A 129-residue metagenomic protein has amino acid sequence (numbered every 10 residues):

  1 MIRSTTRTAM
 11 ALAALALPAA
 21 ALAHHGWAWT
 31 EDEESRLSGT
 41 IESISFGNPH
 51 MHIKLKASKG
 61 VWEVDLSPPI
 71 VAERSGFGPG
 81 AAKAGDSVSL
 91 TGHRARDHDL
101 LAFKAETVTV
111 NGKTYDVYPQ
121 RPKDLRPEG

Functional and structural regions predicted by a protein language model:
M1-M10: Bacterial N-terminal signal peptides that target proteins for export
A21-S35: Short boundary/loop segments of OB/S1/cold-shock single-stranded nucleic-acid-binding domains
G39-I41: Conserved hydrophobic positions within beta-strands
G47-K56: Short aromatic-glycine-enriched beta-strand elements
R74-L90: Short nucleic-acid-contacting surface segments enriched for D/E, G, S/T with interspersed K/R
A95-P119: OB-fold/S1-family single-stranded nucleic acid-binding modules
Y115-G129: Extended, charge-rich, solvent-exposed interface segments
